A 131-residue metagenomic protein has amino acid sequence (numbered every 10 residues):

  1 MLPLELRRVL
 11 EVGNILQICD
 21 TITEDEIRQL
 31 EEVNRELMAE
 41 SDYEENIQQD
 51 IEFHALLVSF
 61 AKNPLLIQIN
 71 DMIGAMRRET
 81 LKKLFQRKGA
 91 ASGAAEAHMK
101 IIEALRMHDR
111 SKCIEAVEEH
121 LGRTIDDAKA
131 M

Functional and structural regions predicted by a protein language model:
P3-K83, A94-K100, K112-R123: Conserved amphipathic alpha-helical segments that form helical-bundle/coiled-coil interaction surfaces
R87-K88: Flexible, surface-exposed loop regions and adjacent strand-edge segments of Gram-negative outer-membrane beta-barrel
G122-M131: Short arginine-rich
